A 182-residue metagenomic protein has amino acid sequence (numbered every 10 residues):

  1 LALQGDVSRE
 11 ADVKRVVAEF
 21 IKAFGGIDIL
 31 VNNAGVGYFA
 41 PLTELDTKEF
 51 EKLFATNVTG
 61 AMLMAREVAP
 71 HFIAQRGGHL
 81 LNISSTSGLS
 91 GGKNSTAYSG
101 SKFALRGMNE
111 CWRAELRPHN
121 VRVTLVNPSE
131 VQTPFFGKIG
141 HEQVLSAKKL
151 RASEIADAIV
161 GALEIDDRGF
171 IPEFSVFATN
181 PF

Functional and structural regions predicted by a protein language model:
Q4-V16, T47: The beta1-alpha1 cofactor-binding region of Rossmann-like NAD(H)/NADP(H)-dependent oxidoreductases
E19-L30, Y38: A glycine-rich helix->loop->beta "capping" turn within Rossmann-like NAD(P)(H)-dependent oxidoreductase domains
P41-L42, E49-E51: Substrate-binding pocket helix/loop in short-chain dehydrogenase/reductase
T43, S90-T96: Active-site loop immediately N-terminal to the catalytic Tyr-X3-Lys motif of short-chain dehydrogenase/reductase
A65, S101: Active-site helix of classical SDR
S85: Residue(s) in the substrate-gating loop at a strand-loop-helix junction that position the organic substrate next
P118-V121, L125-V126, H141-F182: C-terminal helical subdomain
